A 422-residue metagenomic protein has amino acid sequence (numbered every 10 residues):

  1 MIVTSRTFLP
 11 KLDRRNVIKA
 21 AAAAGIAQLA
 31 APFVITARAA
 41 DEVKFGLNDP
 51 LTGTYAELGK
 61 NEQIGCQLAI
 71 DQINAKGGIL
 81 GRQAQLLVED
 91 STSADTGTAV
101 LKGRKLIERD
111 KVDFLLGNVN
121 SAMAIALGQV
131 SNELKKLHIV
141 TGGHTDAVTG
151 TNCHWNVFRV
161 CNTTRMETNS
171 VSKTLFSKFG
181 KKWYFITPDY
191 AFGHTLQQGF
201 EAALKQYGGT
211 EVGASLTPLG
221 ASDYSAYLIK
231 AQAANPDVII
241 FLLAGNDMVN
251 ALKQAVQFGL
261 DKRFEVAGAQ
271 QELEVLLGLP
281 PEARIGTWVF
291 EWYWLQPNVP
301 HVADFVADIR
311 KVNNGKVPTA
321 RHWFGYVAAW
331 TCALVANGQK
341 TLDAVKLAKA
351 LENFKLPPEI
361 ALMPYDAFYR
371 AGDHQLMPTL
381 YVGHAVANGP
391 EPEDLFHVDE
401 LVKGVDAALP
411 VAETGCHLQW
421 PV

Functional and structural regions predicted by a protein language model:
I2-F8, D13-K19, A30-F33, A39-V422: Extracytosolic ligand-binding ectodomains
A24-Q28: Bacterial N-terminal signal peptides
